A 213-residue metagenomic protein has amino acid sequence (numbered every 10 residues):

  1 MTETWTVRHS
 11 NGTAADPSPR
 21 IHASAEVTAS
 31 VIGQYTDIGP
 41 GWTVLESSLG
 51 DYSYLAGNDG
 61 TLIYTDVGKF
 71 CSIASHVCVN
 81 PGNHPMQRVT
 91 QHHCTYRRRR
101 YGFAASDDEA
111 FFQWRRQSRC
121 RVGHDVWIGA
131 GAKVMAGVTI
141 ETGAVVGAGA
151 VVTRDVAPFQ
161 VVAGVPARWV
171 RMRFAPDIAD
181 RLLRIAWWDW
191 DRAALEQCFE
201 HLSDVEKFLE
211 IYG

Functional and structural regions predicted by a protein language model:
M1-V7, H22, Q91-V134, V165-G213: C-terminal segments of enzyme domains that contribute to small-molecule binding surfaces
N11, A15-A136: Flexible, glycine/small-residue-enriched loop-and-beta-strand segment within the central core of proteins
N83-P85, V156, M172-F174: Conserved catalytic-core motifs of eukaryotic protein kinase domains, centered on the activation segment
W127, V145, V161-V162: Short-chain dehydrogenase/reductase
A130, A148, P158: Catalytic-loop Lys-Pro-X-Asn motif of eukaryotic-like protein kinases
E141, V145-V151: A generic "structured core" feature
P158, A163-P166: Acidic, glycine-centered active-site loop in nucleotide-sugar glycosyltransferases
